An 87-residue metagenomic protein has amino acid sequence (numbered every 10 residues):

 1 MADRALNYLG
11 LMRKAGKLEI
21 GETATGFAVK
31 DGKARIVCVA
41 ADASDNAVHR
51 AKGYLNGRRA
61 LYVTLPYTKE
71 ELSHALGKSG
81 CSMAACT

Functional and structural regions predicted by a protein language model:
R4-V39: N-terminal first-folded block
M12-R13, N56, L76-S79: Short glycine-enriched loop/turn motifs at secondary-structure junctions
A15-G16, A34-I36, R58-Y62, C81-S82: Short active-site oxyanion
G32-A34, Y67, L76-S79: Short connector loops at helix/strand junctions that flank enzyme active sites, especially segments positioning acidic
V39-A40, T64, A84-T87: Small/polar loops that bind or transfer phosphate-bearing groups
A43-S73: Feature captures the catalytic cores and cofactor-binding loops of soluble hydro-lyases/lyases that act on carboxylate
S73-T87: C-terminal structural segments of small proteins and small subunits
